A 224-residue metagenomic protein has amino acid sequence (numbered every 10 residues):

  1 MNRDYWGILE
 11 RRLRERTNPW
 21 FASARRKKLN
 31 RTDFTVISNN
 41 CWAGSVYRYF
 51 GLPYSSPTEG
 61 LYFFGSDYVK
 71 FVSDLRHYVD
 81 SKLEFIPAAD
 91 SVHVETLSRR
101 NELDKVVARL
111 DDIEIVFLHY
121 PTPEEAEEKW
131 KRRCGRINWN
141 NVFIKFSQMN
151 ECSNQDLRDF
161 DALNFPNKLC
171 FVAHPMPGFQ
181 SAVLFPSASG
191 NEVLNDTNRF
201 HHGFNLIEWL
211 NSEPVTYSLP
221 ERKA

Functional and structural regions predicted by a protein language model:
M1-R31: Membrane-proximal basic amphipathic "stem/tether" segments
E15, P19, Y78-S81, L163 (+1 more regions): Surface-exposed polar/charged interaction patches
P19-S147, C152-D156, G178-F179, V183-S187: Positively charged, amphipathic N-terminal segments that serve as targeting/anchoring signals
V36, P166-A173: Short, hydrophobic beta-strand segments that form beta-sheet elements in well-ordered domains
I137, R158-F165: Short, conserved loop/helix-junction motifs that constitute active-site signature segments in enzyme catalytic cores
A173-A224: Polybasic, proline/glycine-rich intrinsically disordered low-complexity segments
